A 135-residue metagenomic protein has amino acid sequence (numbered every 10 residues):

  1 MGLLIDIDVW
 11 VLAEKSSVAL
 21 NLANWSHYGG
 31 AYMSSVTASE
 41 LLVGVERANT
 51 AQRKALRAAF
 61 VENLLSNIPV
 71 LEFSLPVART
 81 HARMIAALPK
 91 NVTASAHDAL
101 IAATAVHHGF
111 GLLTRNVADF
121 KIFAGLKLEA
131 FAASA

Functional and structural regions predicted by a protein language model:
M1, A102, V106-A135: Acidic, PIN/NYN-like endoribonuclease modules and their adjacent C-terminal/linker elements
M1-V36, V43-E62, S134-A135: Short, well-structured N-terminal submotif of metal-dependent ribonuclease cores
D6-I7, L41, H81, A105 (+1 more regions): Generic structural signal for small/hydrophobic residues in well-ordered secondary structure, especially within
H27-G29, N67-I68, H108, F123: Structured helix-beta-strand junction loops
Y28, G44-A48, L64-I68, M84-N91: Alpha-helix C-capping/helix-to-loop hinge sites
S35-T37, S74, N116, A132: Residues at the C-termini of beta-strands that transition into short coil/loop
P69-L113: Active-site neighborhoods of divalent-metal-dependent phosphate/nucleic-acid chemistry enzymes
